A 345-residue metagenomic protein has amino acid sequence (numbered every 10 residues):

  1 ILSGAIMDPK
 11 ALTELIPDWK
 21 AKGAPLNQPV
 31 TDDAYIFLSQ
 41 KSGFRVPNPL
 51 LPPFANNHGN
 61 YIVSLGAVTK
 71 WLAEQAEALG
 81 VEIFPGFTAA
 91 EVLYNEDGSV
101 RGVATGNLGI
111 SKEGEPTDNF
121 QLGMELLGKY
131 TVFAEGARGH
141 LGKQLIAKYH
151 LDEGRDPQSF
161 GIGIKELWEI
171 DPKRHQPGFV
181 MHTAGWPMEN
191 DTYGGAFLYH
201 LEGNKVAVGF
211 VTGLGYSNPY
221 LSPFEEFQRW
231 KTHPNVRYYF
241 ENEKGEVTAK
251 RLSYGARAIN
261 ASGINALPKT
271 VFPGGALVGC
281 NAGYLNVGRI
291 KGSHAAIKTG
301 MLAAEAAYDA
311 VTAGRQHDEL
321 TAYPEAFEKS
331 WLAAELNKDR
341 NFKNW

Functional and structural regions predicted by a protein language model:
I1-S42: N-terminal FAD cofactor-binding segment of flavoenzymes
P17-D18, K22, E241-E246, L336-K343: Short coil/turn segments at secondary-structure boundaries
A24-L26, G154-Q158, H182-E189, A256 (+2 more regions): Short Gly/Pro-enriched turn/cap motifs at secondary-structure boundaries
P29, D191-T192, P268-F272: Short, flexible loop/turn motifs enriched in small residues
I62, N281-H294: Glycine-rich phosphate/pyrophosphate-binding beta-alpha loops
G66, K70-W71, Q75-N242, L302 (+1 more regions): Predominantly flavin-linked oxidoreductase catalytic cores and closely associated redox partners
Y254-V287: FAD-binding beta-loop-beta segment adjacent to the flavin cofactor pocket
G283-R289, M301, E305-W345: Active-site-proximal substrate-binding core of FAD-dependent oxidoreductases
